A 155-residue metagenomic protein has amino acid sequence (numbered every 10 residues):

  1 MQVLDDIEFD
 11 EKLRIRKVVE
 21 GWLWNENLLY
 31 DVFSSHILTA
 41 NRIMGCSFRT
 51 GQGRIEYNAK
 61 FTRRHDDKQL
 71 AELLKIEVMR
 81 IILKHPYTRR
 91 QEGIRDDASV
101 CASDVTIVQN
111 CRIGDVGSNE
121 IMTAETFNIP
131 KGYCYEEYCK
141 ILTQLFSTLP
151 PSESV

Functional and structural regions predicted by a protein language model:
M1-E72, E77-V155: Short, functionally important secondary-structure microenvironments
